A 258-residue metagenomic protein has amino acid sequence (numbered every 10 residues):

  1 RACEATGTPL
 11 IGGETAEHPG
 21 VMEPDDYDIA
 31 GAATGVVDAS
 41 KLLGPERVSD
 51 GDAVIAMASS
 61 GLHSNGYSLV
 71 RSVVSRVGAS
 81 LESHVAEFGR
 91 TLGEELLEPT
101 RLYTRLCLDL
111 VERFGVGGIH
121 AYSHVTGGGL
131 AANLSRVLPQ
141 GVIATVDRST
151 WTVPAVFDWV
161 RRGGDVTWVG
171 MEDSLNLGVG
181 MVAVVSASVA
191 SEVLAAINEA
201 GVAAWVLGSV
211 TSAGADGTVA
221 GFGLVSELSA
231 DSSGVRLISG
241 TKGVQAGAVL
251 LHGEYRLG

Functional and structural regions predicted by a protein language model:
R1-S68, S209-T211, E254: Glycine-rich anion-binding loops of enzyme active sites
R1-T6, M22-Y27, E87-L97, R101-G258: Glycine-/charge-enriched secondary-structure boundary and capping motifs
V48-E95: Acidic, glycine-rich loop-and-beta core segments that form the ion-binding/anion-interacting portion of active sites
